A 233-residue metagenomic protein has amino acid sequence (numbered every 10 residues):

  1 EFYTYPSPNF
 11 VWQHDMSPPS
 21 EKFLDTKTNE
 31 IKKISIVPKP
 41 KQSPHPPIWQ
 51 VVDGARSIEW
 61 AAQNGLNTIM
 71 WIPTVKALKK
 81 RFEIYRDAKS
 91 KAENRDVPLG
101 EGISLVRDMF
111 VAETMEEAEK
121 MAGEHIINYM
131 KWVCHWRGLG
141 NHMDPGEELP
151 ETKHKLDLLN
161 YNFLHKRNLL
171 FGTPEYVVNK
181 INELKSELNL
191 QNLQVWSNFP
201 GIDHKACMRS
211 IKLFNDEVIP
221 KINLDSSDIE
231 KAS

Functional and structural regions predicted by a protein language model:
E1-K39, K76-L190, N223-S233: An alpha-helical appendage that flanks or caps ligand/catalytic pockets
P40-P47: A local structural motif
I48-V51, L66-M70, E101-D108, L193-V195: Hydrophobic faces of well-ordered beta-strands that scaffold small-molecule active sites in alpha/beta enzyme cores
D53-K76, R81-F82: A conserved active-site cap/scaffold subdomain adjacent to cofactor or substrate pockets
I72-V75, W196-C207: Glycine-rich, proline-tolerant flexible connector loops at the mouths of alpha/beta enzymes
V111-M115, D203-L213: Short glycine/threonine-rich loop-to-helix capping motif typified by GTGT followed within a few residues by an Asp-Pro
K212-L224: Alpha-helix-loop-beta-strand connector modules within alpha/beta enzyme cores
